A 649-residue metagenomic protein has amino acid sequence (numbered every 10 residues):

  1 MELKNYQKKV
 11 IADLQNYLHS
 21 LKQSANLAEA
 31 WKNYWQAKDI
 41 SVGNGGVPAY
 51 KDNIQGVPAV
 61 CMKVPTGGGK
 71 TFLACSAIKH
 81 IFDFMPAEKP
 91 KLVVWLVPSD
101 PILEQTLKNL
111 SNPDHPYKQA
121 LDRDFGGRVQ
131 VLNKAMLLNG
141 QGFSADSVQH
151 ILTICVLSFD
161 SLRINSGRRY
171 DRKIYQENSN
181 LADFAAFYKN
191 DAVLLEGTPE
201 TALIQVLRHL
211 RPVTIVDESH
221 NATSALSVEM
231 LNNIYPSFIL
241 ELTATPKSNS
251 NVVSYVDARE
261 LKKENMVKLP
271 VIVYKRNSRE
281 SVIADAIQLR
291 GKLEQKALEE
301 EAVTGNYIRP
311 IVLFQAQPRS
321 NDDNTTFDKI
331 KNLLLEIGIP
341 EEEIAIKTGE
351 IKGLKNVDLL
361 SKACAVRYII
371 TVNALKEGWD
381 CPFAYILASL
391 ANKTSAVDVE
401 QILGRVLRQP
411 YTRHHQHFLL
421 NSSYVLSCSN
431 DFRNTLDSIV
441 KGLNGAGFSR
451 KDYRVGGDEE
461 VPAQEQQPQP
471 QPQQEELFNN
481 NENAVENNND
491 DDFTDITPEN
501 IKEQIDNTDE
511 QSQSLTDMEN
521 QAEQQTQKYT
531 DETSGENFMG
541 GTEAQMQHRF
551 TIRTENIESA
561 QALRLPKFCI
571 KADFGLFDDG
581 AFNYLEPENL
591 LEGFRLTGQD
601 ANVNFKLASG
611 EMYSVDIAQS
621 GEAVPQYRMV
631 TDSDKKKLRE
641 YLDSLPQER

Functional and structural regions predicted by a protein language model:
V10, L21, K89-K91, L137-S147 (+4 more regions): Catalytic cores and motor modules of nucleic-acid processing enzymes
I54-A77: Walker A/P-loop
E88-D122, S158-R163: Conserved Walker A/P-loop ATP-binding site and its immediately adjacent core in helicase/helicase-like ATPase domains
Q149-N165, K362-E377: Conserved two-lobed SF2 helicase motor
S161-I164, D171-L240: SF2 helicase catalytic motif II
T223-P270, D285: Post-DEXD/H (motif II) to motif III coupling segment of the RecA-like Helicase ATP-binding lobe
V252-K347: Conserved interdomain linker/interface between the two RecA-like ATPase lobes of SF2 helicase motors
K352-L443: Conserved RecA-like P-loop NTPase helicase motor core
